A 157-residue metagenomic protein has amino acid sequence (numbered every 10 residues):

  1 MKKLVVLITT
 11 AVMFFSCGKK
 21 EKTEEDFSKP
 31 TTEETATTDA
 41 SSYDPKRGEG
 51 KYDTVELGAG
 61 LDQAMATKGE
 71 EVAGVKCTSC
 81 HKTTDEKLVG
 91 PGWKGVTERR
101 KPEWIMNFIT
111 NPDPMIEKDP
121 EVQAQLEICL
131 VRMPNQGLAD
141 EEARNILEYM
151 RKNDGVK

Functional and structural regions predicted by a protein language model:
M1-F15: Sec-dependent bacterial lipoprotein signal peptides
C17-E21: Bacterial signal peptide processing site
P30-A73: Electrostatic cytochrome c docking/interface patches
G69, A73-T83, I105, I146-M150: The canonical Cys-X-X-Cys-His
K82-N111: Gly/Gly-Pro-rich "capping" loops immediately C-terminal to redox-active cysteine motifs in periplasmic/lumenal
L88-V96, D113-E142: Axial heme c-ligation environment in periplasmic c-type cytochrome domains
E103-F108, V131-K157: C-terminal capping alpha-helices of c-type cytochrome domains
